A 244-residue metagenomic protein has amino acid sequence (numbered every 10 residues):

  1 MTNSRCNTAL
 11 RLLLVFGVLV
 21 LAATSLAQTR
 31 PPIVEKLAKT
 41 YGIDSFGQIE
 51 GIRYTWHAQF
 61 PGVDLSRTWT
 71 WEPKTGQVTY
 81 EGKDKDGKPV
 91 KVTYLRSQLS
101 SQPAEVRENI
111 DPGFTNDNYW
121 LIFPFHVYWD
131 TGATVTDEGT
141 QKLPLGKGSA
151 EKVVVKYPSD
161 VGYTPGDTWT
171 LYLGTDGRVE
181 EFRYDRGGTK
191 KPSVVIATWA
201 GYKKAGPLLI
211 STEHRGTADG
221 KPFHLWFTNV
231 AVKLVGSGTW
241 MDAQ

Functional and structural regions predicted by a protein language model:
T2-L14: Bacterial N-terminal signal peptides that target proteins for export
S4-N7, L26, S101: Compositionally biased regions
R11-T24: Bacterial N-terminal signal peptides
Q28-E35, Y94-D167, G187-K191, A243-Q244: Flexible, processing/modification-adjacent segments and terminal tails in exported/periplasmic/extracellular proteins
P31-R107, T131-T140: N-terminal mature ectodomain segment of secretory-pathway/periplasmic proteins
F46, W71-P73, W120-L121, W169 (+2 more regions): Tryptophan-centric aromatic hotspots in well-structured domains and transmembrane helices
W69, S97-A104, D117, W129 (+2 more regions): A general structural signal for short secondary-structure boundary/capping elements
K147-A243: Gly/Pro-enriched, hydrophobic low-complexity segments that function as extracytoplasmic propeptides/linkers
